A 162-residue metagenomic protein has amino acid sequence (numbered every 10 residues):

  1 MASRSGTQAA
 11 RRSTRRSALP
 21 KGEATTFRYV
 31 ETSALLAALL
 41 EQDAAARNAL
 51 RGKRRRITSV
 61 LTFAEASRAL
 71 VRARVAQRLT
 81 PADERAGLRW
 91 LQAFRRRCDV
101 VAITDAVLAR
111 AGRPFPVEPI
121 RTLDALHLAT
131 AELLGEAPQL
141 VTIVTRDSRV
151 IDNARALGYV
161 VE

Functional and structural regions predicted by a protein language model:
A2-A64, A73-R85, Y159: Short, well-structured N-terminal submotif of metal-dependent ribonuclease cores
Q8, T14, P20, R97-R149: Active-site neighborhoods of divalent-metal-dependent phosphate/nucleic-acid chemistry enzymes
L36, Q42-D43, L61-P114, L134: Active-site-proximal, substrate-binding regions of enzyme catalytic domains and RNA-binding/basic surfaces
A49-G52, A93-R95, A137-P138: Short glycine-enriched loop/turn motifs at secondary-structure junctions
R56, R97-V100, V161: Short secondary-structure junctions
D152-E162: Conserved N-terminal glycine/acidic-rich loop preference
